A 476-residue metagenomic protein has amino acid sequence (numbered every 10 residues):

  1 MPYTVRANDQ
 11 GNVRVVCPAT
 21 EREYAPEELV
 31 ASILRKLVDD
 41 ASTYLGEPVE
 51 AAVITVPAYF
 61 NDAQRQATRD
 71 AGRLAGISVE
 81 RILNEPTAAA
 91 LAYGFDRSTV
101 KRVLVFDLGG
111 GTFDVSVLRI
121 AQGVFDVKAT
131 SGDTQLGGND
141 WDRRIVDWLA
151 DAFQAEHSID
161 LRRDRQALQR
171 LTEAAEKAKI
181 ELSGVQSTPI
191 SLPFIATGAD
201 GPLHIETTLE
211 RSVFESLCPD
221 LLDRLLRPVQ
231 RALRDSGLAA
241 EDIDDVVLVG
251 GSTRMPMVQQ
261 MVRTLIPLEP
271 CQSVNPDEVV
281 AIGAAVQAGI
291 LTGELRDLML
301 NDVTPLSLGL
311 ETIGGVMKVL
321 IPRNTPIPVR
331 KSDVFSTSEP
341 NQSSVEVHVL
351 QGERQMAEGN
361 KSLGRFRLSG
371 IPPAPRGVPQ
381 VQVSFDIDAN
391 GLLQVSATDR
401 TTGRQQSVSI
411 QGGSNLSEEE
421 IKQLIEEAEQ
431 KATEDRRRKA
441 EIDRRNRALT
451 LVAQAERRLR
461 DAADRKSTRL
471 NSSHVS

Functional and structural regions predicted by a protein language model:
M1-G11, V16-E27, S32, D39-R469 (+1 more regions): Oxyanion-binding/catalytic loops of NTP- or PPi-dependent enzymes
